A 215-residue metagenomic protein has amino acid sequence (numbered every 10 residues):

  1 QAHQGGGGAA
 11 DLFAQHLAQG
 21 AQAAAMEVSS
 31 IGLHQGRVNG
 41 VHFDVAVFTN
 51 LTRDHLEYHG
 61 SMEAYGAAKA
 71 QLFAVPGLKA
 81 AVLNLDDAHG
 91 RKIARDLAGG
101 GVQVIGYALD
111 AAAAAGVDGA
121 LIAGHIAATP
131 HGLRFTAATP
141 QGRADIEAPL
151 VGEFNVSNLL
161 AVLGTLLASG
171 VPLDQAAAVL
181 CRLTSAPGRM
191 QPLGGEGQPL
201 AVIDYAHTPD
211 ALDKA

Functional and structural regions predicted by a protein language model:
Q1-H3, M62-E63: Short glycine-enriched, charge-decorated loop/helix-capping segments at active-site entrances that position
A2-G32: Conserved nucleotide-sensing/catalytic segment adjacent to the nucleotide-binding pocket in NTP-handling enzymes
A2-G5, N155, T208: Short, conserved glycine- and acidic-residue-centered signature motifs in active-site or ligand-binding loops
G8-D11, L160-G164, K214: Short amphipathic alpha-helical face segments that pack within enzyme cores and frequently flank/anchor catalytic
A18-A21, A25-M26, F43-L200: Acidic, Mg2+-coordinating active-site environments of NTP-dependent enzymes
G32-N39: Conserved helix/coil segment N-terminal to the catalytic DExD/H
L200-A206: Active-site-proximal beta-strand elements of phosphoester/diester hydrolases
A206-A215: AMP-binding/adenylate-forming catalytic core of the ANL superfamily
